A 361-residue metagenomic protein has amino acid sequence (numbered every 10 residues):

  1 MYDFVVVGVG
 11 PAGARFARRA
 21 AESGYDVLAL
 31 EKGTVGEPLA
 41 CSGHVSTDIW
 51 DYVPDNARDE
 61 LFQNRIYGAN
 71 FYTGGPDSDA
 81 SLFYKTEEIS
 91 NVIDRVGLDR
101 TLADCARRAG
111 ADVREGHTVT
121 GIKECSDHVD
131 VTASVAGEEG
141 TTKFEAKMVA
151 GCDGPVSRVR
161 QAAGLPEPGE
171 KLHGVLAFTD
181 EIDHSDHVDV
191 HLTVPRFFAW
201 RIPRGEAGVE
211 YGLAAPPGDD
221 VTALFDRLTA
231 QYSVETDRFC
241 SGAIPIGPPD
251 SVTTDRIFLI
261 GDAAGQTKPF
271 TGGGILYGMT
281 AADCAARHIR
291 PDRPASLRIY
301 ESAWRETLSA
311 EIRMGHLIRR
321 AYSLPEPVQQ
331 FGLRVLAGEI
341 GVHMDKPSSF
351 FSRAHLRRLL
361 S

Functional and structural regions predicted by a protein language model:
D3, K147, R256: Conserved acidic residues
V5-V9, R15-C41: Glycine-rich FAD pyrophosphate-binding loop
G8-G13, K147, G261: Conserved phosphate-binding and hydrolysis motifs of nucleotide-dependent enzymes
G33-N56: Conserved N-terminal glycine-rich FAD pyrophosphate-binding loop of Rossmann-like flavoproteins
D51, R58-D59, N64-R65, N70-A162 (+1 more regions): Conserved N-terminal helical subregion
G121, P217-I289: FAD/FMN-dependent oxidoreductases across multiple families
V156-T222: Conserved FAD-binding catalytic core of PHBH/FMO-like flavoproteins
R290-S361: C-terminal helical "tail/cap" subdomain of flavin- and related membrane-associated enzymes
